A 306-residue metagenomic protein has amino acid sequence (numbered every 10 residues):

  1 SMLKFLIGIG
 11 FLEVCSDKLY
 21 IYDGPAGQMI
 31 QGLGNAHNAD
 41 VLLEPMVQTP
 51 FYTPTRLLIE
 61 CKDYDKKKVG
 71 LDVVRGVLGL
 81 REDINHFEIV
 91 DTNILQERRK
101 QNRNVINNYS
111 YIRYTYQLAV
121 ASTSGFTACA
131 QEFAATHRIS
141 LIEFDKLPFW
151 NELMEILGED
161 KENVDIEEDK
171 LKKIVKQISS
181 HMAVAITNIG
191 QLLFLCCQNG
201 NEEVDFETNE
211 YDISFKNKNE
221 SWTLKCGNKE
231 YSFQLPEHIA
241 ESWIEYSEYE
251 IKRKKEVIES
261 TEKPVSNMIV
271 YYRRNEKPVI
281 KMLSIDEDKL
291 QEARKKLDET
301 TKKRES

Functional and structural regions predicted by a protein language model:
S1-S306: Mixed-charge (Asp/Glu-Lys/Arg
